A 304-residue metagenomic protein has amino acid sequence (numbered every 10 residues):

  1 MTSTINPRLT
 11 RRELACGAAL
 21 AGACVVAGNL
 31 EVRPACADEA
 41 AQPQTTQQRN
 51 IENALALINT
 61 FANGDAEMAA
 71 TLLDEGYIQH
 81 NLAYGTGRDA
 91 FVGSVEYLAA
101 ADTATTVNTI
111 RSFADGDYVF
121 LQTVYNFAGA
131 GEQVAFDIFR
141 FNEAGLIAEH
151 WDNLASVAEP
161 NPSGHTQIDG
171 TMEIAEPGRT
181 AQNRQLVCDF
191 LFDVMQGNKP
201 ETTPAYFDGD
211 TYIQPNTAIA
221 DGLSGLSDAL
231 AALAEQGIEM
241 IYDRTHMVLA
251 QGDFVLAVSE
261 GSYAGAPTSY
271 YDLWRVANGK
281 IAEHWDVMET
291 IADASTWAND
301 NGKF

Functional and structural regions predicted by a protein language model:
M1-L9, E13-G28, P34-C36: N-terminal secretory signal peptides
C16-C24, C36-F304: C-terminal and inter-domain tail/linker signature
